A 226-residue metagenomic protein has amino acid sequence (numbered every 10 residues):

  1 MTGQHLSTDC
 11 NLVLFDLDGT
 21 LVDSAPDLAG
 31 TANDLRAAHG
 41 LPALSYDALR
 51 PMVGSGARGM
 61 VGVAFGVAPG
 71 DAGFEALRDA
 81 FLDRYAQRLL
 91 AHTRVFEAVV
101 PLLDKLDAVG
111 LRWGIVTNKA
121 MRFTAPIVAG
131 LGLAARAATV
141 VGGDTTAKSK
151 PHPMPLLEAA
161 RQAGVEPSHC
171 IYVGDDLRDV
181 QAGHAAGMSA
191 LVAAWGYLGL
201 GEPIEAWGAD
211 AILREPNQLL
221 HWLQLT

Functional and structural regions predicted by a protein language model:
T2-P51: Active-site neighborhood of HAD-like aspartate-dependent phosphohydrolases
D9, Q87-I115, M121-A125, P153: Short, acidic loop-to-helix structural element flanking the phosphoryl-transfer center in phosphate-processing enzymes
L12, K150-V180: Conserved Lys-Pro-Asp/Glu-containing loop-to-beta segment of HAD-superfamily phosphomonoesterases, centered on
P42, A134-A138, E166-P167: Conserved H-loop
V53-Q87, V100-D107: A metal-dependent, Asp-based hydrolase signature
L133-K148: A short, structured active-site edge motif that brings together acidic residues
I171-A211: Acidic, Mg2+-coordinating phosphoryl-transfer loop and its flanking beta/alpha structural elements, shared across
